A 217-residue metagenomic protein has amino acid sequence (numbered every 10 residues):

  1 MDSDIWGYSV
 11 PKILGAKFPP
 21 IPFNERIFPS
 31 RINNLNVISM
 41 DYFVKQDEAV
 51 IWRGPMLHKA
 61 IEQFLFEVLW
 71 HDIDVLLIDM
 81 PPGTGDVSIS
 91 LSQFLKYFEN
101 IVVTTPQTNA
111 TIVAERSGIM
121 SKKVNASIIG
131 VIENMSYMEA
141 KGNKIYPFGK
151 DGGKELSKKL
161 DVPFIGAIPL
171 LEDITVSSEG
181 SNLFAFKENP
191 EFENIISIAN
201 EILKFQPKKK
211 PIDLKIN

Functional and structural regions predicted by a protein language model:
M1, V10, I38, I61 (+6 more regions): Residue-level signature of catalytic and energy-coupling elements of molecular machines, predominantly ATP/GTP-dependent
M1-D47, H58, E62-F66: Phosphate-binding loop that captures ATP/GTP phosphates
I5-G7, F43-K45, P82-G83, P106-A110 (+2 more regions): Conserved nucleotide-binding/hydrolysis micro-motifs of P-loop NTPases
P19, F23, P106-V113, Y146-F148: Active-site glycine- and acidic-residue-rich loops that bind and position anionic ligands or nucleotide-like cofactors
P22, M40-M56, E62-S90, L95: Switch II (G3) loop of P-loop NTPases
S39-M40, V102-T105, V131-I132: Conserved beta-strand segments of the P-loop GTPase G domain that flank and frequently precede/overlap
H71-I78, T84, K96-S117: Conserved Switch II/interswitch segment of TRAFAC-class P-loop GTPases
G118-N217: C-terminal lobe/tail of nucleotide-utilizing enzymes
